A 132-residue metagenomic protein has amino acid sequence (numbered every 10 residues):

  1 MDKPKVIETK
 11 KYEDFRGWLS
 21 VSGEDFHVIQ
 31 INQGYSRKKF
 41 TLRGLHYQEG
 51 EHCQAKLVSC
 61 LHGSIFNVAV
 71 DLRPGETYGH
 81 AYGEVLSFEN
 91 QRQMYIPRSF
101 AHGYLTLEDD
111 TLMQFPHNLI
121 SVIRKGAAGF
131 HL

Functional and structural regions predicted by a protein language model:
M1-E89, D110, H117-L132: Non-catalytic, conserved peripheral segments adjacent to functional cores
N67, Y95-P97, G103-T106, F130-L132: Low-complexity, flexible helical/coil segments
E89-Q91, R98-H117: Ligand-binding loop in jelly-roll beta-barrel domains
